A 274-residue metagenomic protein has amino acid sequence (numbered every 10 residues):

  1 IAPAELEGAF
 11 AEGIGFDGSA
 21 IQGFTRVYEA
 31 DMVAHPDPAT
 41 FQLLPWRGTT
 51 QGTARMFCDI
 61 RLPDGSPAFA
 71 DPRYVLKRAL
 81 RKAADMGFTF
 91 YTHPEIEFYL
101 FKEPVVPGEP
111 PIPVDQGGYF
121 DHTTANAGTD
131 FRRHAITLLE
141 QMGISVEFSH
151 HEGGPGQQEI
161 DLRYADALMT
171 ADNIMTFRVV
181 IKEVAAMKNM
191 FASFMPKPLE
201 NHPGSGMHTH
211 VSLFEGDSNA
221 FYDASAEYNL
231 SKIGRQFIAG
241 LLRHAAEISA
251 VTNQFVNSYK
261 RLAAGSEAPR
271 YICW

Functional and structural regions predicted by a protein language model:
I1-F148, T170: ATP/Mg2+-dependent ligation/transfer catalytic cores
Q51-T53, H93, G153-P155, G204-H208: Short, solvent-exposed loop/turn segments at the edges of secondary structure
F69-L76, I174, L230-G234, I238: Short, charged, low-complexity patches
A79, H134-A135, R163, T176-V180 (+1 more regions): Short, hydrophobic/aromatic alpha-helical segments in well-folded domains
P94-E97, F148-H150, F191-L199: A short glycine-rich, hydrophobically flanked beta-strand micro-motif that places a catalytic Asp/Glu for divalent metal
I96, L100, E152-I160: Short, conserved phosphate-binding/catalytic loop or strand-edge motifs used in phosphoryl-/nucleotidyl-transfer
T123-F131, F148-G154, D166-F177, I181 (+2 more regions): Short, contiguous, pocket-lining structural segments that sit at or immediately flank catalytic/ligand-binding sites
D161-A167, K182, A186-W274: Loop-rich catalytic cores of soluble enzymes, especially ATP-dependent carboxylate-amine ligases and other
